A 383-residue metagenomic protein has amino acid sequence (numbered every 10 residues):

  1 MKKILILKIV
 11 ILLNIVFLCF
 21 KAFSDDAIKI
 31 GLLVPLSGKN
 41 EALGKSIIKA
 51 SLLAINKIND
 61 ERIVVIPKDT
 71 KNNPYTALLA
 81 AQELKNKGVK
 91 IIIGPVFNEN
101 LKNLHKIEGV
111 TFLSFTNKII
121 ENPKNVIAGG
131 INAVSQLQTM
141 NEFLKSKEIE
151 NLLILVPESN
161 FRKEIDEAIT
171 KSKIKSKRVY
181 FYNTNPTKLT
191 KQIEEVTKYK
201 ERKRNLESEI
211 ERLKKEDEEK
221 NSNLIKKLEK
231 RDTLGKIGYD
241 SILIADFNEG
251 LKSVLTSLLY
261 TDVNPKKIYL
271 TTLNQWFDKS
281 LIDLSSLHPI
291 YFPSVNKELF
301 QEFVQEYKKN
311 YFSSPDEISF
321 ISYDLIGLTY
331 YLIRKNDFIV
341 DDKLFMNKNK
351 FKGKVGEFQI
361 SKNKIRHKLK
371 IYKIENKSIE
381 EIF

Functional and structural regions predicted by a protein language model:
I4-L5, L13, F20-F383: Extracytosolic ligand-binding ectodomains
